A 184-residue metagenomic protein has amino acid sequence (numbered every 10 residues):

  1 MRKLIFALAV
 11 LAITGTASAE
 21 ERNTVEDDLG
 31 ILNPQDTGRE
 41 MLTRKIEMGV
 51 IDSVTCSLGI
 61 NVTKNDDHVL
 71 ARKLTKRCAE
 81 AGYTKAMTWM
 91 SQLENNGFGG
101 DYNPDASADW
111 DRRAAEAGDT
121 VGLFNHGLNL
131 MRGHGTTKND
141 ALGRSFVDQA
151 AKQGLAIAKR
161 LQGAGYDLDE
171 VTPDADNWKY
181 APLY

Functional and structural regions predicted by a protein language model:
L4-A12: Sec-dependent N-terminal signal peptides
P34-D36, N65-K73, G100-W110, T137-F146 (+1 more regions): Structural signature of tandem alpha-helical TPR/SEL1-like repeats, specifically the intra-repeat loop/turn
E40-I51: TPR-adjacent "capping" and linker segments in tetratricopeptide-repeat scaffold/adaptor proteins
V50-L70, R77: Alpha-helical segment of the N-proximal tetratricopeptide repeat
D52, T84-T88, T120-L123, A156-A158: Helix-start (N-cap) detector for alpha-helical repeat units in TPR-like alpha-solenoids, especially tetratricopeptide
T55-V62, W89-N96, L123-R132, L161-D167: Hydrophobic face of amphipathic alpha-helices that form TPR/SEL1-like repeat modules and related alpha-solenoid
A151, L155-Y184: Terminal, low-structured helical/coil segments at or just beyond the last alpha-helical repeat
